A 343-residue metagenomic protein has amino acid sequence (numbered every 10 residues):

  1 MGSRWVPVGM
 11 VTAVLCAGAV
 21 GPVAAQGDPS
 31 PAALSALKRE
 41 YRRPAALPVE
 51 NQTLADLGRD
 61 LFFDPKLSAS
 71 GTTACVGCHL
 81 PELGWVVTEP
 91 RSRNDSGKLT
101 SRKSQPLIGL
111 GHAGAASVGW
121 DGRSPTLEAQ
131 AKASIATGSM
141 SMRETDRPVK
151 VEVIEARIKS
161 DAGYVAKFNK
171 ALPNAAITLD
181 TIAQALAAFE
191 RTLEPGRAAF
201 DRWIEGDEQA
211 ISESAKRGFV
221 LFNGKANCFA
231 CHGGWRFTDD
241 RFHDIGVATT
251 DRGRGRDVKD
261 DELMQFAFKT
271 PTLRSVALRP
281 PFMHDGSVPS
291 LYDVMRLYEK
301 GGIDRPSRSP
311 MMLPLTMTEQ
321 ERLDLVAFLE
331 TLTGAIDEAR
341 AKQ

Functional and structural regions predicted by a protein language model:
G2-P7, G21-Q343: Periplasmic c-type cytochrome electron-transfer domains
V8-G18: Bacterial N-terminal signal peptides
